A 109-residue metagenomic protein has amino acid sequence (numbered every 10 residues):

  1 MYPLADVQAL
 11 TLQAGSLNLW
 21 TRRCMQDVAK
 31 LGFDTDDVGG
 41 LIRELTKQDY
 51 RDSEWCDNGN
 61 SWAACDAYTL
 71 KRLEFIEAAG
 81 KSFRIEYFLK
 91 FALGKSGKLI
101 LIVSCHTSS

Functional and structural regions predicted by a protein language model:
Y2-T69: Compact soluble domain cores
T35-D36, G97-L99: Short helix-capping/linker segments at secondary-structure and domain boundaries
L41, K90-L93, S109: Short, surface-exposed linear patches
Q48-G97: Functional cores of ribonucleases/endoribonucleases
I102-S109: Short, solvent-exposed aromatic-acidic interface loops
